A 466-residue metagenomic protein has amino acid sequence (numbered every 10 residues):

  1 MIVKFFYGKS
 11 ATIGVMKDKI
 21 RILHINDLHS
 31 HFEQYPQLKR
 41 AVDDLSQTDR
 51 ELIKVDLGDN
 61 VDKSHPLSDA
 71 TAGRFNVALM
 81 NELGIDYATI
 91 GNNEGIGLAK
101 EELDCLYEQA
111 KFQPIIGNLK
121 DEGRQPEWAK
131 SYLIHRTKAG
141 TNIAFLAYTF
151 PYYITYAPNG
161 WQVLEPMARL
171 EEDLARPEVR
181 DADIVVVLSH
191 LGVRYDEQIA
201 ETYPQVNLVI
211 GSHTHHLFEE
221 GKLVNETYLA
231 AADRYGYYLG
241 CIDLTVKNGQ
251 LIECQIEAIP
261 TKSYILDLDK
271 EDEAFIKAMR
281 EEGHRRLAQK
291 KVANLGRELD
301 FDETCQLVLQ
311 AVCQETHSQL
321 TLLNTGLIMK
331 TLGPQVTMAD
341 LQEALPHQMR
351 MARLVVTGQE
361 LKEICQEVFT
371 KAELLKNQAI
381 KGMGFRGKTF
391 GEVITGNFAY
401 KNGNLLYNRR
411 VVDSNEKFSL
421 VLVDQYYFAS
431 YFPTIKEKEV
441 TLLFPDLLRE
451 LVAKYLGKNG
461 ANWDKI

Functional and structural regions predicted by a protein language model:
I2-P260, F301-Q306, A311: Acidic, metal/ion-coordinating pockets
F32, L332-I466: Feature captures C-terminal
V55-G58, G211-H213, L323-G326, A379 (+1 more regions): A generic structural motif
N76, T321-L323, S419-V421: Conserved active-site loop/cleft motifs that coordinate metal ions or position small ligands
E127-S131, T137, A144, L164 (+7 more regions): Amphipathic, soluble alpha/beta structural segments
I154-P158, C241, S263-K270, L332-G333 (+1 more regions): A short, polar/proline- and glycine-enriched secondary-structure boundary/capping micro-motif
S189-H190, T325, L422-Q425: Structural motif
K247-V336, Q342, L456-I466: A short C-terminal boundary segment appended to hydrolase-like catalytic domains
